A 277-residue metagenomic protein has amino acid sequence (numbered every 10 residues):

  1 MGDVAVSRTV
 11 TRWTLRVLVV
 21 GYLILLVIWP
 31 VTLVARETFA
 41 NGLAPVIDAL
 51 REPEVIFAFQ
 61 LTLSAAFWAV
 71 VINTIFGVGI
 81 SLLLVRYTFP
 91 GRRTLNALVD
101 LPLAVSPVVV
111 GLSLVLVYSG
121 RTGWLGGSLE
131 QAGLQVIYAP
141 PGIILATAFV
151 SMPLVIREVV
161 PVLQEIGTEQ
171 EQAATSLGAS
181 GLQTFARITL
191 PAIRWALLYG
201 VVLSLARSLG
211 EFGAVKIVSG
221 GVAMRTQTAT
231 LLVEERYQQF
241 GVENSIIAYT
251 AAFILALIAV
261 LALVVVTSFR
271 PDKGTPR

Functional and structural regions predicted by a protein language model:
G2-A5, L43-R51, I56, G91 (+3 more regions): Membrane-interfacial helix termini and adjacent extracytoplasmic/periplasmic loops of multi-pass transporters
G2-S7, A44, W68-D100, L112-L116 (+3 more regions): Transmembrane-helix boundary motif in ABC transporter permease subunits
G2-W13, V34-V71, R86-F89, E235-S245: Periplasmic/extracellular loop-to-transmembrane helix junction in inner-membrane transport proteins
R8-R12, P53, V215-L261, V265 (+1 more regions): Interhelical loop and adjacent transmembrane-helix boundary motif in polytopic membrane transport permeases
R12-L18, W29, L33, G91 (+3 more regions): C-terminal transmembrane helix and the adjacent membrane-cytosol boundary/short C-terminal tail of inner/organellar
V17-Y22, V71, L101, F149-G167 (+2 more regions): Transmembrane alpha-helices
L25, Q60, S64-F76, I80 (+7 more regions): Hydrophobic alpha-helical transmembrane segments of multipass integral membrane proteins, especially permease/channel
A104-G111: Transmembrane alpha-helices and adjacent helix-loop boundaries
